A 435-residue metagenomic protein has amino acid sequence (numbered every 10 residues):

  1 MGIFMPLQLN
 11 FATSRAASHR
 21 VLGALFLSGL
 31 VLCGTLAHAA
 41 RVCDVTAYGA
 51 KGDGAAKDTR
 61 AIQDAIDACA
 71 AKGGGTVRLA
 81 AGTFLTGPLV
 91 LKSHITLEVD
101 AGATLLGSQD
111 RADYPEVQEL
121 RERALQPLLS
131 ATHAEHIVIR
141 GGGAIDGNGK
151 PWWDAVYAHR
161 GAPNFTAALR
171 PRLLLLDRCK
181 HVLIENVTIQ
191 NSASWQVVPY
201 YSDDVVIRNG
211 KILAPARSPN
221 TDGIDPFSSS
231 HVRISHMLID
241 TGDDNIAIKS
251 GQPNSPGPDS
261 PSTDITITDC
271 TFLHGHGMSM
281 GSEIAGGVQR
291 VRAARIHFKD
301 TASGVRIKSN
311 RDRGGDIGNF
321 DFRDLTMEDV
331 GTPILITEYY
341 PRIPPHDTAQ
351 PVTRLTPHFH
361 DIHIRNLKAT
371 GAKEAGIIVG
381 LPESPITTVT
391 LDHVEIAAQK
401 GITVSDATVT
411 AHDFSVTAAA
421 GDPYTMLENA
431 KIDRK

Functional and structural regions predicted by a protein language model:
M1-S18: N-terminal secretory signal peptides that target proteins for export/translocation
M5-L9, G23, H412: Intrinsically disordered, low-complexity Ser/Thr- and Pro-rich stretches
L22-G34: Bacterial N-terminal signal peptides
L36-K435: Extracellular/periplasmic carbohydrate-active domains that bind, remodel, or depolymerize complex polysaccharides
